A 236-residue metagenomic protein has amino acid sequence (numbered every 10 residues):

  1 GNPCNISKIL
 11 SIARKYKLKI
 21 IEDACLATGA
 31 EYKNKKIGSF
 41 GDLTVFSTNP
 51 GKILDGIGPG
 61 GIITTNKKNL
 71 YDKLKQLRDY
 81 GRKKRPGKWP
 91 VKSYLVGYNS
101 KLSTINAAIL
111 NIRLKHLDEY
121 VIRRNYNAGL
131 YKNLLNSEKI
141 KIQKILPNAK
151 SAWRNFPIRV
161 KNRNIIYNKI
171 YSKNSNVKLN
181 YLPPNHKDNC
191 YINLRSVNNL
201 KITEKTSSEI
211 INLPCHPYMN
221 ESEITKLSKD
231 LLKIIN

Functional and structural regions predicted by a protein language model:
G1-G56, I62-T64, K68-N69, N212: Active-site phosphate-binding strand-loop segment of PLP-dependent enzymes
N2-S11, K15, E31, N66-N236: PLP-dependent aminotransferase class I/II
